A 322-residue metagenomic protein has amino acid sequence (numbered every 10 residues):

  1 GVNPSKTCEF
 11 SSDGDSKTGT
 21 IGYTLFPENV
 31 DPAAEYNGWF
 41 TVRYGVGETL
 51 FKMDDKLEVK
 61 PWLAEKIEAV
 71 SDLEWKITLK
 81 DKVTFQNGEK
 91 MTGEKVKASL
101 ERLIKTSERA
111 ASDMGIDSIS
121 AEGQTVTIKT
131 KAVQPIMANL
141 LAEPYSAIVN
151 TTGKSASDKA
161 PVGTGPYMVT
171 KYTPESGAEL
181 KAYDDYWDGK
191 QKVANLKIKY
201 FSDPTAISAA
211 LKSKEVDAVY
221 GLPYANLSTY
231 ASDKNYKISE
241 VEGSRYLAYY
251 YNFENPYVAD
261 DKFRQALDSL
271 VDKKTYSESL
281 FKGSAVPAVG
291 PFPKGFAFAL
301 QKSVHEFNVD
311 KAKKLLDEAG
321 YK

Functional and structural regions predicted by a protein language model:
G1-G19, E58, R102, D317: Short, low-complexity disordered leader/linker segments with a strong preference for bacterial N-terminal type II
G22-S71, V162: N-terminal lobe/hinge region of extracytoplasmic solute-binding protein
E58, A142-Q191, N195, T205 (+1 more regions): Gly/Pro-rich hinge or "lid" segments in bacterial periplasmic/extracellular proteins
E65-S107: Aromatic- and charge-enriched surface segment that lines or borders ligand/interaction sites
E68, D72-K76, A111-T152, K171: Surface-exposed binding/hinge segments that line and control ligand-binding clefts or catalytic entry sites
K80, K181-D184, G243-A266, L270 (+2 more regions): A bilobed periplasmic-binding-protein/Venus flytrap-type ligand-binding module shared by bacterial periplasmic
D184-T229: Ligand-site clamp/hinge motif
A259-K322: Append "and occasionally in soluble cytosolic enzymes with long acidic Gly/Pro-rich linkers
